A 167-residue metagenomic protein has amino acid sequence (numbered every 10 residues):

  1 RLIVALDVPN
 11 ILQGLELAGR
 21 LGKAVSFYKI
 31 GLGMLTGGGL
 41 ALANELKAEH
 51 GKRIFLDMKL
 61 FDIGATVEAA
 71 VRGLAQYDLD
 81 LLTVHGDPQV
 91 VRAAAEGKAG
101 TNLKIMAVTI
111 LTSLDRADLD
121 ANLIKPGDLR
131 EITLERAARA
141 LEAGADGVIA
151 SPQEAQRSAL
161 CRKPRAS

Functional and structural regions predicted by a protein language model:
R1, K47-M58, T101-A107, K163-S167: Short beta-strand/loop segments at the ligand-binding rim of alpha/beta enzyme cores
R1-D7, I54-M58, D118-K125: Glycine-rich phosphate-binding "P-loop"
V4, Y28, K59, L82 (+1 more regions): Conserved, mostly hydrophobic/aromatic
L6-H50, G64-A70, L134, P152 (+1 more regions): Conserved alpha/beta-domain cores
S26, G51-K52, L79, A145: Short phosphate-binding/catalytic loops that engage adenosine nucleotides
D62, T66-A166: Conserved anion-binding
